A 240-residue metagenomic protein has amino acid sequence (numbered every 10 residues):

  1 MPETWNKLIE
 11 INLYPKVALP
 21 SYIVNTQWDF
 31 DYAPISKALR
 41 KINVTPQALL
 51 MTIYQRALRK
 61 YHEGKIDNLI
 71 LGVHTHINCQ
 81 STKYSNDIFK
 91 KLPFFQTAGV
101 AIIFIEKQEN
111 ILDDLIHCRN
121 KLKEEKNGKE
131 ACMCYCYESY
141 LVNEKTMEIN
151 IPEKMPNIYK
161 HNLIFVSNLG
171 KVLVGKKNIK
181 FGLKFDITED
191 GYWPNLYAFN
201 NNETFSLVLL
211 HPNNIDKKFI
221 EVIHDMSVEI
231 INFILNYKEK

Functional and structural regions predicted by a protein language model:
M1-N6: Short, charge-rich, low-complexity alpha-helical interaction segments
E10-S81, E203-S206: Gly/Ser/Thr-rich phosphate-binding loops and adjoining beta-strand/alpha-helix segments that form adenosine-phosphate
Q27, R59-K240: Acyl-thioester-dependent acyl-group transfer interface
